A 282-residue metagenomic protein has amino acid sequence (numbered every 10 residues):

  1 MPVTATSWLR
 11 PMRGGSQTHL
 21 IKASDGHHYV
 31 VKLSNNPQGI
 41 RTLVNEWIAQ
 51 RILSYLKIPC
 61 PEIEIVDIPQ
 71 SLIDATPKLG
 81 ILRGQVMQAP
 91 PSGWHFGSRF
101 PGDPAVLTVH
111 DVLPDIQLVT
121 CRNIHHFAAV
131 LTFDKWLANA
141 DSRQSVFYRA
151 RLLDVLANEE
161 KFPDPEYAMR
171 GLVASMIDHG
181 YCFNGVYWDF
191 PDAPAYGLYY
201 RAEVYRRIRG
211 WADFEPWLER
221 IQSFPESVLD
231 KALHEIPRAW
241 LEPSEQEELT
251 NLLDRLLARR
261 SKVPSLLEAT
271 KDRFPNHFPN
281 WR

Functional and structural regions predicted by a protein language model:
M1-R282: Phosphate/dinucleotide-binding and metal-coordinating scaffold of catalytic cores in nucleotide-dependent enzymes
